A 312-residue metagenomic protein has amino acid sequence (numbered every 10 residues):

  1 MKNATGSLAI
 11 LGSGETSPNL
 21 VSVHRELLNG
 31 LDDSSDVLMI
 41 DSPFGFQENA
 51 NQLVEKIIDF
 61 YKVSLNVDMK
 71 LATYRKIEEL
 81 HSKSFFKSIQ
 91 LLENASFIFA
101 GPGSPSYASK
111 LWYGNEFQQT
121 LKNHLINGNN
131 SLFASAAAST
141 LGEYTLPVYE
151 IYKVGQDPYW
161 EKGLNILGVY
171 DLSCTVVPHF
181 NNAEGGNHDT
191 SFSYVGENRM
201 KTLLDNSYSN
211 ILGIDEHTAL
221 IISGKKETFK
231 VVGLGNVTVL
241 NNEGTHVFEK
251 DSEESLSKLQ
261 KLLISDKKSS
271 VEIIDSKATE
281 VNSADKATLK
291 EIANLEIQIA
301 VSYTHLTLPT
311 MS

Functional and structural regions predicted by a protein language model:
M1-K83, V176, V271, T279-A293 (+1 more regions): N-terminal targeting/leader regions
V37, I98, S135, V176 (+1 more regions): A residue-level signal for conserved active-site and pocket-lining positions in enzyme catalytic cores
I77-N130: Flexible gly/pro-rich beta->alpha loop and the following alpha-helix that scaffold active-site loops
S109-G114, Q118-D189: Class I SAM-dependent methyltransferase SAM-binding "motif I" and its flanking Rossmann-like core
V177-Y208, G213-E216: A conserved mid-domain beta-alpha-beta active-site/ligand-binding segment of alpha/beta enzyme cores
D205-F248: Active-site-adjacent alpha/beta core region of enzyme catalytic domains
K230-A300: A conserved C-terminal secondary-structure "cap"
T304-T310: Conserved small/polar residues in nucleotide/adenosyl-binding loops
